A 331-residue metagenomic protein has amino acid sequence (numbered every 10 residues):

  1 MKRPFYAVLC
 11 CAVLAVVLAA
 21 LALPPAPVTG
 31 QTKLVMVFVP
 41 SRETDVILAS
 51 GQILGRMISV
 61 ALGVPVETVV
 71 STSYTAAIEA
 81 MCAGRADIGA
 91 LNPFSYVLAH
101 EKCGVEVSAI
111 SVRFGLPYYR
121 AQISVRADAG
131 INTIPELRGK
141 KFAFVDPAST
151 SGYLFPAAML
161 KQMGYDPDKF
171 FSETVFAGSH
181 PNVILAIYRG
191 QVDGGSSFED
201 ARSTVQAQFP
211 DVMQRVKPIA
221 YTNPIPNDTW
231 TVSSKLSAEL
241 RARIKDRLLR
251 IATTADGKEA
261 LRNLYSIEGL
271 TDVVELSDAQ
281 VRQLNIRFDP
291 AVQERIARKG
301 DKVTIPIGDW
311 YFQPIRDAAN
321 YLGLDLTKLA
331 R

Functional and structural regions predicted by a protein language model:
L9-A20: Bacterial N-terminal signal peptides
V28-V97: Extracytoplasmic small-molecule ligand-binding "clamshell" domains of the periplasmic binding protein/Venus flytrap
Q31, E43-I53, L236-R331: An extracytoplasmic/periplasmic, membrane-proximal ligand-sensing/linker region
T32-S41, I47, E136-G152: Short loop->beta-strand "edge-of-pocket" segments that line small-molecule binding or catalytic clefts across diverse
I53-G63, R113, G152-V175, S203-D211 (+3 more regions): Ligand-binding cleft/hinge of the Venus flytrap
T75-G89, K102-C103, P135, S179-S196 (+1 more regions): Short helices/loops that flank or line small-molecule/ion binding pockets
E79-E136, A157: Acidic, polar ligand-binding/catalytic clefts
A129, K141-D246: Pocket-lining segment of extracytoplasmic ligand-binding domains
